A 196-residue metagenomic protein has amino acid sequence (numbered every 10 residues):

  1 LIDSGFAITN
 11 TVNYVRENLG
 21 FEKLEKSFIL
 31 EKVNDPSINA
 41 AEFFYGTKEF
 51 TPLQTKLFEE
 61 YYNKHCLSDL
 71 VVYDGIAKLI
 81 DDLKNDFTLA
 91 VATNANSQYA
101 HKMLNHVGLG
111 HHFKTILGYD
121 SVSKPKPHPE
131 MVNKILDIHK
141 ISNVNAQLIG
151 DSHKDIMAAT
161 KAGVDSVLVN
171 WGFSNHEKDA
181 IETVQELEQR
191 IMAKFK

Functional and structural regions predicted by a protein language model:
L1, V72, L89-A92, K124 (+1 more regions): Conserved SAM-binding loop
L1-A77: N-terminal helical cap/lid subdomain that shapes the substrate entry/recognition surface in HAD-like hydrolases
F6-A7, N39, K78, Q98 (+2 more regions): Active-site phosphate/pyrophosphate-handling residues
E17-K23, T47-F50, D86, G108-H112 (+1 more regions): Short helix-capping segments at alpha-helix termini
E22, F44, T93, A180-T183: A structural signal for short, well-ordered beta-strand elements
K64-V91, S97, H101, P129: Short, acidic loop-to-helix structural element flanking the phosphoryl-transfer center in phosphate-processing enzymes
S97, H101-K196: Asp-based, Mg2+/Mn2+-dependent phosphohydrolase catalytic module
